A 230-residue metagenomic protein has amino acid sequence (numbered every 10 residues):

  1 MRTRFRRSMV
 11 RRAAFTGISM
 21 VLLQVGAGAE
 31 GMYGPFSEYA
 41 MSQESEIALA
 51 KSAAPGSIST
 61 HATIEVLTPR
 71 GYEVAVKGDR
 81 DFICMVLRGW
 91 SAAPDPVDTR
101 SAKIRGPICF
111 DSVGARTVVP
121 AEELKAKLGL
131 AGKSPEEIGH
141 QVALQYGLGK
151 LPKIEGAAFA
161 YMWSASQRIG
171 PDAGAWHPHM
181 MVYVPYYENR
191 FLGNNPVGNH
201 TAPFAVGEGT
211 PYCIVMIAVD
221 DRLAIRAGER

Functional and structural regions predicted by a protein language model:
M1-R11: N-terminal secretory signal peptides that target proteins for export/translocation
A13-Q24: Bacterial N-terminal signal peptides
A27: An N-terminal RHG(E/S)-centered segment typical of histidine phosphatases
E30-R230: Primary mode marks residue(s) on the alpha4-beta5-alpha5 output face of response regulator receiver
